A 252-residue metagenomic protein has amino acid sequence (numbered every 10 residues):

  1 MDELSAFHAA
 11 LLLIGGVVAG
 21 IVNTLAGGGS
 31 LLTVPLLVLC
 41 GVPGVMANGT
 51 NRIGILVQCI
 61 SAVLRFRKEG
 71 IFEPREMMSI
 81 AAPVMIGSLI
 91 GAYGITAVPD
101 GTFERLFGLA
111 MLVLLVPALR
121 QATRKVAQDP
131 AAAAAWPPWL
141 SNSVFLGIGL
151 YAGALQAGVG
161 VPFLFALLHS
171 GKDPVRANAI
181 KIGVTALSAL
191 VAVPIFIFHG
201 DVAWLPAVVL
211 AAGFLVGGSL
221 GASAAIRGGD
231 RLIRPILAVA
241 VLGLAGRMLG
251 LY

Functional and structural regions predicted by a protein language model:
M1-A19, L31-C40, G44, L64-R176 (+1 more regions): Juxtamembrane transmembrane-helix boundary motif
L12, T24-L31, V57: Hydrophobic alpha-helical segments that either span membranes
N23, A152, K181: Conserved acidic functional residues
T24-L25, G70, A186, G200: Histidine kinase transmitter module recognition
T50-R65: Transmembrane alpha-helices of multi-pass small-molecule transport proteins
N51-I55, K181-S188, P206-A211: Short hydrophobic/aromatic, small-residue-rich stretches within specific transmembrane helices of secondary active
V191: Glycine-rich, charge-dense phosphate/pyrophosphate-binding loop(s) and the adjacent flexible "lid"/catalytic subdomain
